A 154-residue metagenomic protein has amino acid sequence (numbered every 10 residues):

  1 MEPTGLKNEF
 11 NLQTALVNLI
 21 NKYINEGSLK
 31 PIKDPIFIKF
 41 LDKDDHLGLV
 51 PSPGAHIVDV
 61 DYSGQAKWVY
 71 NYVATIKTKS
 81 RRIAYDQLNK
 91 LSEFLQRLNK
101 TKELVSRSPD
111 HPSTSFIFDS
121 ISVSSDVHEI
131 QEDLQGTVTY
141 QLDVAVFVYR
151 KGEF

Functional and structural regions predicted by a protein language model:
M1-F37, P53-F154: Charged, amphipathic alpha-helical segments and their flanking helix caps
K39-L41: Non-catalytic effector/regulatory segments
D44-S52: A short, hydrophobic beta-strand-centered structural micro-motif
